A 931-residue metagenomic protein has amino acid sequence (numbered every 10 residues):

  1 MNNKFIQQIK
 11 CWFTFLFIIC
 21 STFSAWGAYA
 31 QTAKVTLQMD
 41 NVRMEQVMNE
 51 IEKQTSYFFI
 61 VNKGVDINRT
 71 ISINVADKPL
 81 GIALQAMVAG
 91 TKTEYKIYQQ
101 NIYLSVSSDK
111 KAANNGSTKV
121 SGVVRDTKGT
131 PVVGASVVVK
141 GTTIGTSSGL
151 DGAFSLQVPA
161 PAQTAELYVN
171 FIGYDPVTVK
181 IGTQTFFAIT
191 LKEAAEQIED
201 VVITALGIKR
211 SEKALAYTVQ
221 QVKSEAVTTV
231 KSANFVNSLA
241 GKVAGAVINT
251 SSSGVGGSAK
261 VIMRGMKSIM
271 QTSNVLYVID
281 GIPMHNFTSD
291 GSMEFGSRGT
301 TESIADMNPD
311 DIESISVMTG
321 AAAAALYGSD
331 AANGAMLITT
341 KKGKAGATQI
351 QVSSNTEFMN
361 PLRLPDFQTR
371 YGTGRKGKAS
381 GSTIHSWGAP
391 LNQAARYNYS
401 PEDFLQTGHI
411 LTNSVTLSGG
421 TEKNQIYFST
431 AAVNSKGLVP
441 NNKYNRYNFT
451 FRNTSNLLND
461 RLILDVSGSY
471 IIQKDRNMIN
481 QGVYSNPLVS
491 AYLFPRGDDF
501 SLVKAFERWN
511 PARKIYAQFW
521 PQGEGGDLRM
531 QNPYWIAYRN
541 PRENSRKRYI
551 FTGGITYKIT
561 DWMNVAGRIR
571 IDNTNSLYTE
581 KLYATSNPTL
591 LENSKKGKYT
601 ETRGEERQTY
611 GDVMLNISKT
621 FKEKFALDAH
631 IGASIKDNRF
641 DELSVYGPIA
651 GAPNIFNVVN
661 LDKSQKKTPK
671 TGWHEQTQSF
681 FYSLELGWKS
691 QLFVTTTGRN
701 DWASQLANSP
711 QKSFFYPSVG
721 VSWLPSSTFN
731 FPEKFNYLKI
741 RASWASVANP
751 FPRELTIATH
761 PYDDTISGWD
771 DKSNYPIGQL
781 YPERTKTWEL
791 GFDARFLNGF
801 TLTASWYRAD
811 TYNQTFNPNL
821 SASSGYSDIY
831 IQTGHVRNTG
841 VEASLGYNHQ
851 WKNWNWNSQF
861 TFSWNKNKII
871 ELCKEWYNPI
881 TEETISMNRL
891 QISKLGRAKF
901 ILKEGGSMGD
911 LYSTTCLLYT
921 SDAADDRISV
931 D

Functional and structural regions predicted by a protein language model:
M1-F451, N456-L457, L462-D465, I471 (+3 more regions): Short, small/polar-rich motifs associated with maturation and membrane association, primarily at protein termini
Q197, K213, S273-N274, I279 (+10 more regions): Surface-exposed loop/interface segments of Gram-negative outer-membrane beta-barrel transport/assembly proteins
V236, N249-S251, G265-M266, A323-A325 (+11 more regions): Generic recognition of flexible, low-complexity loop/linker segments
S258, I312, N333, F693 (+4 more regions): Active-site lining segments that contact anionic ligands and/or coordinate catalytic metals
T340, V415-T421, F451-S455, G553-Y557 (+8 more regions): Residues on the lipid-exposed face of transmembrane beta-strands in outer-membrane beta-barrel proteins
N708-S713: Short glycine/threonine-rich loop-to-helix capping motif typified by GTGT followed within a few residues by an Asp-Pro
